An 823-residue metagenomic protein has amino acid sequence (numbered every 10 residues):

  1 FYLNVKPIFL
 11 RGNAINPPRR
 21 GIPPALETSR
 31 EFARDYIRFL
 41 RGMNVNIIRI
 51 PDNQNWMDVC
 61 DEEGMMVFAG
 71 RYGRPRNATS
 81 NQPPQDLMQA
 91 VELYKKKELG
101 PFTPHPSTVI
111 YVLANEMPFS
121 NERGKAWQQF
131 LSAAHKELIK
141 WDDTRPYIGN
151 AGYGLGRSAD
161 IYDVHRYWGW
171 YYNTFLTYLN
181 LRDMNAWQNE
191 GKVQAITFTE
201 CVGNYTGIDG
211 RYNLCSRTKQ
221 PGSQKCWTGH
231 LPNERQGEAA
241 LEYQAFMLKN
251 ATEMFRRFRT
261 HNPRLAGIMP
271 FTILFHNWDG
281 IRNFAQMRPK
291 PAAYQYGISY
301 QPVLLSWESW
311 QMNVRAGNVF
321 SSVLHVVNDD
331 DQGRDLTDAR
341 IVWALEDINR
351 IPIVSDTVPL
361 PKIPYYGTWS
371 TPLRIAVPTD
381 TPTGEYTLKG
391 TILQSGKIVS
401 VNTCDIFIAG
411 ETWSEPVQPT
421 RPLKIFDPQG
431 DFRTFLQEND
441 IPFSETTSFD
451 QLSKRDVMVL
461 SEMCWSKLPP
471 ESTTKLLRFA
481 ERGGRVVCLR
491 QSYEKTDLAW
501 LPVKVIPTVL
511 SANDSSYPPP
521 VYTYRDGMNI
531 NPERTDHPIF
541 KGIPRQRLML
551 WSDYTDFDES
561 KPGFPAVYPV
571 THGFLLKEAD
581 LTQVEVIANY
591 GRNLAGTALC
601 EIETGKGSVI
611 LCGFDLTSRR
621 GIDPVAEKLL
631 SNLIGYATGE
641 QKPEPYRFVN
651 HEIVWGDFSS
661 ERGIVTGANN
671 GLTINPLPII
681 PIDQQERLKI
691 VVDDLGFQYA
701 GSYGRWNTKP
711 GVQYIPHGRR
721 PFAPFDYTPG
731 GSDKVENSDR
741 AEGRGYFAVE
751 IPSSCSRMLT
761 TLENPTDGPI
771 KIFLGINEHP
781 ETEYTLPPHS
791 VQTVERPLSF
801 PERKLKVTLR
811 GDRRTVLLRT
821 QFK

Functional and structural regions predicted by a protein language model:
F1-R41, D58, I406-P416: N-terminal carbohydrate-binding accessory modules
E31-Q286: Substrate-binding/catalytic cleft of secreted carbohydrate-active enzymes, primarily glycoside hydrolases
P270-V327, A339, S659-E661: Aromatic-rich peripheral "rim/lid" segments of glycoside hydrolase catalytic domains that contact and position glycan
V319-L360, W369-L373, G384-L393, I770-I776: Beta-strand-rich binding/interaction modules
Q418-V509, L599-C600, K606, C612-G621: Helical hinge/lid and interdomain linker segments adjacent to catalytic or ligand-binding clefts that mediate domain
W465-S560, V625, L629-S631: A glycine-rich, often tryptophan-bearing local segment used as a flexible ligand/cofactor-contacting loop or short
Y517-P624, Q641-R647, E652-T666: Catalytic beta-strand/loop cores that center a nucleophilic Ser/Cys/Thr and support acyl-enzyme chemistry
R720-R757, Q792: Short beta-strands within extracellular/lumenal beta-sheet-rich domains
